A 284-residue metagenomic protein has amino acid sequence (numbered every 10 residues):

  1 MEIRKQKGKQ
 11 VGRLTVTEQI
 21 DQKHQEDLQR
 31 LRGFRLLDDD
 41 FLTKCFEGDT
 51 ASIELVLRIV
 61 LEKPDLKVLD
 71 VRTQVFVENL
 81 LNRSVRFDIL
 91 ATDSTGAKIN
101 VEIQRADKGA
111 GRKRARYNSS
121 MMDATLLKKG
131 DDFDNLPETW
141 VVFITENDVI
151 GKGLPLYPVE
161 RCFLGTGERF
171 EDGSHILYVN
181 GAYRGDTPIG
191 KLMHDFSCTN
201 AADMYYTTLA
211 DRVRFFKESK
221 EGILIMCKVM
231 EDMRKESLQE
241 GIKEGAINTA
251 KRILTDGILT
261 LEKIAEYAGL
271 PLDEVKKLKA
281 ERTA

Functional and structural regions predicted by a protein language model:
M1-S174, G185-T187: Accessory alpha/beta interaction modules
E2-R32, T92, I99-Q104, R184 (+1 more regions): Short, charged alpha-helical interaction segments and adjacent helix-coil junctions
